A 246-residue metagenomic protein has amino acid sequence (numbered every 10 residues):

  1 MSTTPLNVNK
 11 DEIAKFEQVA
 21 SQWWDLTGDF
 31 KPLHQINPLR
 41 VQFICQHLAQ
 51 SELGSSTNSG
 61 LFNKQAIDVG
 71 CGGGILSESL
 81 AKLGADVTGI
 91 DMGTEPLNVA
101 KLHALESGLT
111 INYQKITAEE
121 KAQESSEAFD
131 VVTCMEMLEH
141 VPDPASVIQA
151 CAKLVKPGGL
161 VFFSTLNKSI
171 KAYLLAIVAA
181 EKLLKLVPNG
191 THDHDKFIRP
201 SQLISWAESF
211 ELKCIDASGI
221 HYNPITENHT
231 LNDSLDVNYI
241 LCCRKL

Functional and structural regions predicted by a protein language model:
M1-F30: N-terminal, positively charged/glycine-rich alpha-helical extensions of SAM-dependent methyltransferases
L26-S51: Conserved SAM-binding loop and adjacent beta-strand
D29, A172-V178, T226-T230: Short aromatic-enriched loop/helix-cap "lid" or pocket-rim segments at secondary-structure transitions that line
S51, S55-I170, P200, L241-C243: Conserved SAM-binding loop
F162-L184: Conserved class I S-adenosyl-L-methionine
T165, K185-Q202: Acceptor-substrate binding/catalytic loop of class I
D195-F210, A217: Short alpha-helix
N228-L246: Core SAM-dependent methyltransferase catalytic element
